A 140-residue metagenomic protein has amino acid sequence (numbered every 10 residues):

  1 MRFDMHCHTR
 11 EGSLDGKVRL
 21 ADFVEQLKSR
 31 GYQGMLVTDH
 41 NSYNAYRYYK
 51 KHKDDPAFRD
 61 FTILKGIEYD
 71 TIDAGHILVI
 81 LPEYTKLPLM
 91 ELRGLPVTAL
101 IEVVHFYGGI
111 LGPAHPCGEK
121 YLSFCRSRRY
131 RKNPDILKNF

Functional and structural regions predicted by a protein language model:
M1-V103: A metal-dependent hydrolase metal-coordination microenvironment
E11, C117-G118: Short histidine/acidic/glycine/proline-rich micro-motifs that form metal- and phosphate-coordinating active-site loops
D39, H115-P116: Short secondary-structure boundary segments
Y49-K51, H76, E119-I136: Distinct, well-ordered alpha-helical segments
P82, P116-C117: Histidine- and/or cysteine-centered catalytic micro-motif in compact active-site loops
E83-T85, I110, D135-F140: Glycine-enriched alpha-helix->loop->beta-strand junction motifs that scaffold or abut catalytic
I101-F106, P134-I136: Short, conserved, surface-exposed binding loops centered on an aromatic residue
F106-H115, Y121: Phosphodiester-processing cores and adjacent nucleic acid-binding clamps
